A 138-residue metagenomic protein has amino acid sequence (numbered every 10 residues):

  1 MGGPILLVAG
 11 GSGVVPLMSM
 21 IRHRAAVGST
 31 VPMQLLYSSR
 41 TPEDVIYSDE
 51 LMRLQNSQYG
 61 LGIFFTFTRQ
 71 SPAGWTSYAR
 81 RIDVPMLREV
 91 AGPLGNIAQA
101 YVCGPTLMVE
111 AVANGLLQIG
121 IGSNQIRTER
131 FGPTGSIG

Functional and structural regions predicted by a protein language model:
M1-G138: FNR/FR-type flavoprotein reductase catalytic core
